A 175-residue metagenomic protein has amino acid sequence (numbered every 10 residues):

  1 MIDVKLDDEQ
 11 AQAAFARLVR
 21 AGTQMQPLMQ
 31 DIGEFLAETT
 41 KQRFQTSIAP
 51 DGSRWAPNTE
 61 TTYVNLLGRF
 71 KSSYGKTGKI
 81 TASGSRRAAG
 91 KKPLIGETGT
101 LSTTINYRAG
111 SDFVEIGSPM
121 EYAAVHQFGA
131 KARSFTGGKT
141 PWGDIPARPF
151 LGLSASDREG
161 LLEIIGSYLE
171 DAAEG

Functional and structural regions predicted by a protein language model:
M1-G175: Short, Lys/Arg-rich flexible segments
